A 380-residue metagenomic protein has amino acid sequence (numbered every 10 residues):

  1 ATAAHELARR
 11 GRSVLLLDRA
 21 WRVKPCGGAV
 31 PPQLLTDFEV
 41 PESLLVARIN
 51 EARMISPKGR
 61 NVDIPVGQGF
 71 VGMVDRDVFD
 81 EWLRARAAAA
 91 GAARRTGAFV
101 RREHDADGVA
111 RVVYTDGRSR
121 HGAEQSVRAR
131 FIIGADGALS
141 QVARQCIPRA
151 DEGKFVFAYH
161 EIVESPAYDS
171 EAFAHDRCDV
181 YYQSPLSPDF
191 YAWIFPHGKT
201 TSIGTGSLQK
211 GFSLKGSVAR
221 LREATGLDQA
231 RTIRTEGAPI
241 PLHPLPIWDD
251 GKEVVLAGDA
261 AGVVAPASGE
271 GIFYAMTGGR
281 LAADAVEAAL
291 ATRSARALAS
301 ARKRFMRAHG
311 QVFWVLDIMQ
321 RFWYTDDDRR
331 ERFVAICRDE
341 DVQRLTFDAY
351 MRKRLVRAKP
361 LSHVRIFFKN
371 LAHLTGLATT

Functional and structural regions predicted by a protein language model:
T2-C26: Glycine-rich FAD pyrophosphate-binding loop
E6, R86-R231, P246, G262: Predominantly flavin-linked oxidoreductase catalytic cores and closely associated redox partners
L16, G134, A257: Generic enzyme active-site microenvironment
P31-L35, D151-E152: Short, hinge-like loop/turn segments at secondary-structure boundaries
Q33-R86, G97, R102: A conserved beta-strand/loop capping segment in the N-terminal third of enzymes that catalyze redox or closely related
Q209-V286: FAD/FMN-dependent oxidoreductases across multiple families
E287-T380: C-terminal helical "tail/cap" subdomain of flavin- and related membrane-associated enzymes
